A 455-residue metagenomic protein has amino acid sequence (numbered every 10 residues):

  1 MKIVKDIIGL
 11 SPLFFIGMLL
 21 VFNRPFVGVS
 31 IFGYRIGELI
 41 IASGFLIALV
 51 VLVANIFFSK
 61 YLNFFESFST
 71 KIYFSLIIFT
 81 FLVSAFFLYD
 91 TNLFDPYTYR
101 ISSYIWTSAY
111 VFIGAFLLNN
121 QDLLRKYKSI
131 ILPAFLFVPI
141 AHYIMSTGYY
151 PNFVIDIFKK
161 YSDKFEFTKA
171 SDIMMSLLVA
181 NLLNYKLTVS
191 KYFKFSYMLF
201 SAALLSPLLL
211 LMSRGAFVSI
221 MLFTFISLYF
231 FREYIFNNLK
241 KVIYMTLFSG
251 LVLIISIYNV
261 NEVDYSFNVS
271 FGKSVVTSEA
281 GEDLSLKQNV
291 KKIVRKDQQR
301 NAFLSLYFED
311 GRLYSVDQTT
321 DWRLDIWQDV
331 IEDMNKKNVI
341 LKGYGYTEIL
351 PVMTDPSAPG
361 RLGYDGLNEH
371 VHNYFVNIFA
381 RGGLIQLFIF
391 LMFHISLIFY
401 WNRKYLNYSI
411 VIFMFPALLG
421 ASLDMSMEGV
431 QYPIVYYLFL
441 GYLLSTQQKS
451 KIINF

Functional and structural regions predicted by a protein language model:
M1-F58, T80-L88: N-terminal signal-anchor transmembrane segment
I3-I8, V53-I72, N184-L199, R232-V242 (+1 more regions): Membrane-interface helix-loop-helix junctions at transmembrane boundaries of multi-pass membrane enzymes, predominantly
A42-S43, K71-L82, T91-L117, I130 (+4 more regions): Aromatic-anchored transmembrane helix interface
R125-N152, F165-Y234, S256-N259: Alpha-helical transmembrane segments of multi-pass inner-membrane proteins
L210, Y234-Y314, E332-K336, Y346: A membrane-periplasm/extracellular boundary helix in multi-pass inner-membrane enzymes that assemble envelope glycans
Y234-K241, T354-G360, R381-A417, Q447: Hydrophobic transmembrane alpha-helices and their immediate junctions
R312-G382: Long extracytoplasmic/lumenal interhelical loops at the membrane interface of multi-pass membrane proteins
F393, I410-S422, M427-F455: Transmembrane alpha-helices of multi-pass inner-membrane enzymes
